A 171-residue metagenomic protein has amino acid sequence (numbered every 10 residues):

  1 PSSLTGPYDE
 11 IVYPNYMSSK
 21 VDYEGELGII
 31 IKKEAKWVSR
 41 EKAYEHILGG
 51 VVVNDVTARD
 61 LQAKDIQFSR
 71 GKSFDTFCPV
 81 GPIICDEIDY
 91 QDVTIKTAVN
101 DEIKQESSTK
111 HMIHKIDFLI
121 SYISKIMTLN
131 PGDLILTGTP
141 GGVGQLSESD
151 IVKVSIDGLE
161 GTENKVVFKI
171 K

Functional and structural regions predicted by a protein language model:
P1, N15, G25-L27, I31-K33 (+3 more regions): Short, structured patches in soluble enzyme cores that scaffold and shape functional sites
P1-M17, Y23, F168: Extended, compositionally biased flexible segments
G6, D22-E24, N130, S147-E148: Residue-level recognition of short, solvent-exposed, well-ordered loop/turn junctions that link secondary-structure
P7, Y23-L27, H46-G49, T76 (+2 more regions): A generic structural signal for short beta-strands and their flanking turns/coil linkers
V12, T57-K171: Catalytic-pocket segment enriched in acidic/His residues
N15-S19, A35-R40, P82-E87: Short helix-to-loop capping/linker segments positioned immediately adjacent to catalytic or ligand/cofactor-binding
S18-V21, K72-F74: Short Gly/Pro-enriched turn/cap motifs at secondary-structure boundaries
K36-V51: N-terminal accessory regions of nucleic-acid-interacting proteins
